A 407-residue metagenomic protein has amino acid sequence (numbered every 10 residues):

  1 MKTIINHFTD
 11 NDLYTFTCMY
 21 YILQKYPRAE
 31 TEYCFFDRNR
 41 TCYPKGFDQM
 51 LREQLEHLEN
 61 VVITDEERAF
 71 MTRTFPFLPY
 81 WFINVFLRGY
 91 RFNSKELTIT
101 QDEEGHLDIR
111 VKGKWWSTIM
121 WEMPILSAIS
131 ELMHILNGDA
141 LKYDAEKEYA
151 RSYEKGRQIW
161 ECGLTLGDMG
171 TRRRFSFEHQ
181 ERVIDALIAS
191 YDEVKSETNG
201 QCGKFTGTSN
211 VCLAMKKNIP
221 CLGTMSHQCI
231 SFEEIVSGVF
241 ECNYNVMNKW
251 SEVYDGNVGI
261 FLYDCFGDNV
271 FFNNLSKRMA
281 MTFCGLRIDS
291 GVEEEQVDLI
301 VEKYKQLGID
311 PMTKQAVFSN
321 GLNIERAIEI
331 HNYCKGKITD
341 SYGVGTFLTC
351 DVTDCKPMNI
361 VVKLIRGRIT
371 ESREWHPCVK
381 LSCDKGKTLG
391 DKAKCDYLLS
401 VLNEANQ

Functional and structural regions predicted by a protein language model:
M1-V246, S251-E252, V361-Q407: Ordered alpha/beta subdomains of enzyme catalytic regions
K2, K217-Q407: Glycine-rich phosphate/ribose-binding loops and adjacent secondary-structure elements that form binding surfaces
